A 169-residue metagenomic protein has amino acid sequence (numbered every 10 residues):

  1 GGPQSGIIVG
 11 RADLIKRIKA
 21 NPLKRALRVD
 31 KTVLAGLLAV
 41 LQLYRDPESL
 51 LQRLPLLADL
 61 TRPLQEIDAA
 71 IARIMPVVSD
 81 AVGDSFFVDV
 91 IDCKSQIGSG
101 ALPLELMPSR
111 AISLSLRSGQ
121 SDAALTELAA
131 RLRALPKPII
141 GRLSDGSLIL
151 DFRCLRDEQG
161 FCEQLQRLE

Functional and structural regions predicted by a protein language model:
G1, A26-V29, L104-E105, R133 (+1 more regions): Solvent-exposed alpha-helices and their adjacent loops that cap or buttress functional pockets in soluble metabolic
G1-S79: Active-site C-terminal subdomain of aminotransferase-like
P3, M75, G83-S85, M107-A111 (+2 more regions): Active-site lining segments that contact anionic ligands and/or coordinate catalytic metals
I7-I8, S113, I149-D151: Structured core elements
K31, D89-C93, R142-S147: A generic structural motif
E48, G98-L106, P138-R142: Short, flexible, solvent-exposed loop/turn segments with mixed acidic/basic and small polar residues
A58-D68, A72, S79-A129: Conserved PLP-binding catalytic core of the aspartate aminotransferase-like
R117-E169: PLP-dependent enzyme catalytic core of the Aspartate aminotransferase-like
